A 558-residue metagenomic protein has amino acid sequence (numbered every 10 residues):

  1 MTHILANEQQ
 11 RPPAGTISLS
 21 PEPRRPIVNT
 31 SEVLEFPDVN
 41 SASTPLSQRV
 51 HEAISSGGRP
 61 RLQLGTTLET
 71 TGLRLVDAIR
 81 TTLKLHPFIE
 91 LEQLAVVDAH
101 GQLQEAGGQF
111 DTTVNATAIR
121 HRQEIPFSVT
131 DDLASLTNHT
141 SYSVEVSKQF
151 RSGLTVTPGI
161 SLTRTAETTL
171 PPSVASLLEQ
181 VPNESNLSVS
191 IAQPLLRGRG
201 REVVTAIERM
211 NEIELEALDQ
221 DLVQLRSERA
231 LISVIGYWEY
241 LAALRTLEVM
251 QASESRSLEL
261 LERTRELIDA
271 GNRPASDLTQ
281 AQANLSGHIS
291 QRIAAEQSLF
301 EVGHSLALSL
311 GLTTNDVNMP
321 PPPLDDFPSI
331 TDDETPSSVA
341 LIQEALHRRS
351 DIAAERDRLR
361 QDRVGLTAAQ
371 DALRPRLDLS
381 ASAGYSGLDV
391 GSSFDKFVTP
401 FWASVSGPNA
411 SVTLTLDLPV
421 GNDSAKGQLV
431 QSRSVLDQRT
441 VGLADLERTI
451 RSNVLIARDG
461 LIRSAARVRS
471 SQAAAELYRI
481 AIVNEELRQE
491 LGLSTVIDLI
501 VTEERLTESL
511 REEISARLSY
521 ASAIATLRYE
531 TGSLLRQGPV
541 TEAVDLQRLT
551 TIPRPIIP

Functional and structural regions predicted by a protein language model:
M1-N40, E124, H304-P320, F327-T335 (+3 more regions): Acidic, low-complexity, intrinsically disordered peripheral segments
V50-T81: Regulatory alphaC helix of protein kinase catalytic domains
L62-T70, A118-V189, P323-E334, L366-D371 (+3 more regions): Small/polar, glycine/serine/threonine/aspartate-rich low-complexity segments that form flexible
T70-V129, T137-T140, E145-K148: N-terminal cofactor/phosphate-binding cores enriched in small/glycine residues, especially glycine-rich loops such as
E90-L94, D98, G107, R151-V181 (+9 more regions): Sec/SRP-type N-terminal targeting helices
A106, I213, D219-E344, G460 (+4 more regions): Periplasmic alpha-helical coiled-coil/stalk elements that build and connect Gram-negative outer-membrane
Q109-T113, R151-G153, N186, E301 (+1 more regions): Strand-connecting loop/turn motifs
A481-T531: C-terminal structured "cap/appendage" subdomains that terminate the fold
